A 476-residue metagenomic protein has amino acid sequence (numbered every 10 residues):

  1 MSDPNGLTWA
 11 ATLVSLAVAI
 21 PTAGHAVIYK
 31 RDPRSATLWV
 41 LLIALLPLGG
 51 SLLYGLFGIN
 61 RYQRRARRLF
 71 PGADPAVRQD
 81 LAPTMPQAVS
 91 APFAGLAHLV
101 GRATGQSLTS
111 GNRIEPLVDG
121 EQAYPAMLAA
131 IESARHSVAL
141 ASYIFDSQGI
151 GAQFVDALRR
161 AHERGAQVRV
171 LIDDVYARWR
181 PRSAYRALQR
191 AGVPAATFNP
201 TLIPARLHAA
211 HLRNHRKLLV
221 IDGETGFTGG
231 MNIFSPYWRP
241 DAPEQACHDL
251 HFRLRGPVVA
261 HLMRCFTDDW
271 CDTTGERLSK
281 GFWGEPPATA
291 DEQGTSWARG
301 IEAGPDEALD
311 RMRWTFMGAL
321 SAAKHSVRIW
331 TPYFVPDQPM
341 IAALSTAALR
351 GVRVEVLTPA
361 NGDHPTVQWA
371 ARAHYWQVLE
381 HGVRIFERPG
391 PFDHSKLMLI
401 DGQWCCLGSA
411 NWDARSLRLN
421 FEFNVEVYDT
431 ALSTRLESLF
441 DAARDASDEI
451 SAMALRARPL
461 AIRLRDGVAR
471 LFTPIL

Functional and structural regions predicted by a protein language model:
M1-W314, G318, A322, T346 (+7 more regions): N-terminal localization/anchoring segments of enzymes in phospholipid and broader phosphate metabolism
A323, Y333-E355, P359-A360, H364: Helical hairpin unit composed of two closely spaced alpha helices linked by a short loop
Q368-W369: Active-site-proximal loop->helix
I385-P389: Active-site donor-binding acidic/aromatic loop of nucleotide-activated sugar and phosphosugar transferases involved
K396: Catalytic-core elements of nucleic-acid end-processing and repair enzymes
